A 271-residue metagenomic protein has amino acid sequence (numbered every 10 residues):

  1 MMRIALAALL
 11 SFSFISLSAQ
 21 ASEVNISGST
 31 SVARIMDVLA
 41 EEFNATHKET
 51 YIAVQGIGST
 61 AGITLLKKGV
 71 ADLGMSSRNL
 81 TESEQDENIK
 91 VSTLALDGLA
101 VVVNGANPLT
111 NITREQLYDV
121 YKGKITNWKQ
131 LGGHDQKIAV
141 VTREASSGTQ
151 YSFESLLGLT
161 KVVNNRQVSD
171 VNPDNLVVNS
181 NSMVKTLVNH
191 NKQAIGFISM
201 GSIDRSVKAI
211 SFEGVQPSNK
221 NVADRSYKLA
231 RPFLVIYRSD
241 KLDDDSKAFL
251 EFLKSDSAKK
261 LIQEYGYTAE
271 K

Functional and structural regions predicted by a protein language model:
M1-M2: N-terminal secretory signal peptides that target proteins for export/translocation
A5-S16: Bacterial N-terminal signal peptides
A21-L96, A100-K271: Exported/periplasmic ABC-transporter solute-binding proteins
